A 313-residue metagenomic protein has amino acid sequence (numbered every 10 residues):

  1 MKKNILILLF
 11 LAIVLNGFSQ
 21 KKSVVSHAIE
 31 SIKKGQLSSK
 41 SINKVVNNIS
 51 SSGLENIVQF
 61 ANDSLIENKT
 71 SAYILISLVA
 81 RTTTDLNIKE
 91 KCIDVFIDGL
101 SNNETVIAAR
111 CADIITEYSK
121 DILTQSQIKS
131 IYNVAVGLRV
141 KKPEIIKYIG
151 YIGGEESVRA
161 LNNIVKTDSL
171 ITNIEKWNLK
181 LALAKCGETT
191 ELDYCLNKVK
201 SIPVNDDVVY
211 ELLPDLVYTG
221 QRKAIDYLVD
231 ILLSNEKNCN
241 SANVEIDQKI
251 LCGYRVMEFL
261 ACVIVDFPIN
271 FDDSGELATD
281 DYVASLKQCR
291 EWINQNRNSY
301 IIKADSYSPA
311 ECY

Functional and structural regions predicted by a protein language model:
M1-A28: Bacterial Sec-dependent N-terminal signal peptides
F10-L15, S19, S41, V58 (+3 more regions): Generic low-complexity, intrinsically disordered sequence content enriched in small uncharged/hydrophobic residues
F18-S50, L54, F271-S274, T279 (+1 more regions): Sec-dependent signal peptide cleavage junction
K21-I29, N47-N62, T82-G99, D121-A135 (+5 more regions): Amphipathic alpha-helical scaffolding segments comprising HEAT/armadillo-like alpha-solenoid repeats
E30-S50, Q59-N62, E67-L86, S101 (+6 more regions): Structural detector for internal amphipathic alpha-helices that build alpha-solenoid repeat scaffolds
N48, Y210-S299, C312: Extended alpha-helical scaffolding segments
